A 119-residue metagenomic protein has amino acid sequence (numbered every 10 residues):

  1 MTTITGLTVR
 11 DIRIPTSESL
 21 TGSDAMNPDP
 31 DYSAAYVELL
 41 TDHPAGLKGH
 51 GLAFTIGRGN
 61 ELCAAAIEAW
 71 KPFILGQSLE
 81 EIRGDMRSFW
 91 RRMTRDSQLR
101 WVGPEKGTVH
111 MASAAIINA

Functional and structural regions predicted by a protein language model:
M1-G57: Structured beta-strand/loop patches that form or line metal/cofactor-binding pockets in enzymes
G6, L40-A119: Metal- or metallocofactor-binding catalytic centers and their adjacent structured scaffolds across diverse enzyme
